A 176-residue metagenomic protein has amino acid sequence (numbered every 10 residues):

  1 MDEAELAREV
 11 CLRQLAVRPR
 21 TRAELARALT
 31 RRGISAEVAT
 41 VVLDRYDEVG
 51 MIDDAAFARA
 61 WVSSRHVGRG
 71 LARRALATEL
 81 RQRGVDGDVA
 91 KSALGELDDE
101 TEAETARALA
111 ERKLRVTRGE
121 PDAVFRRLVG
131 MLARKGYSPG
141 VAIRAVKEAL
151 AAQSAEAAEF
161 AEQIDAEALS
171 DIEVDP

Functional and structural regions predicted by a protein language model:
M1-P176: An alpha-helical, amphipathic repeat domain used for nucleic-acid recognition, typified by the mTERF helical solenoid
